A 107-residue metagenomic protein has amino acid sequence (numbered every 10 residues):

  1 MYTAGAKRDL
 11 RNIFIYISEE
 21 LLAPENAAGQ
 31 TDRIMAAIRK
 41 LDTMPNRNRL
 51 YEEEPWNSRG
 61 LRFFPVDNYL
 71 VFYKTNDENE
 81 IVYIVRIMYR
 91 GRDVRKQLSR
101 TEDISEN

Functional and structural regions predicted by a protein language model:
M1-R33: Arg/Lys-rich, positively charged N-terminal/basic patches that mediate binding to nucleic acids
I13, I17, I38-L41, P45: Hydrophobic recognition helices of helix-based DNA-binding modules
G29, R47-R49, I104: Juxtamembrane/interface motifs at transmembrane-helix termini
T31, M35-I38, P65: Generic structural concept
A36, E53-W56, R86: Short, functionally important structural connectors and interaction interfaces within domains
M44-E78: Basic/aromatic recognition patch in beta-strand/loop cores that engages polyanionic ligands
V66-L70, K74-N107: Enriched for short, Lys/Arg-rich terminal
